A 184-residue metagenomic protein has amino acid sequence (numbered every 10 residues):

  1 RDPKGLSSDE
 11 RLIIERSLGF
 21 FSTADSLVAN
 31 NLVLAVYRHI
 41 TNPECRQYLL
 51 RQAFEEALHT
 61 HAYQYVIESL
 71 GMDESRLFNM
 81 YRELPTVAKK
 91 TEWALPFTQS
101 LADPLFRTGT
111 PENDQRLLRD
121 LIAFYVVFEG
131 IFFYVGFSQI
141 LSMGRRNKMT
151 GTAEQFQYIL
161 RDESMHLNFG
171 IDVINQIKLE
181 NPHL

Functional and structural regions predicted by a protein language model:
R1-L184: Non-heme di-metal
